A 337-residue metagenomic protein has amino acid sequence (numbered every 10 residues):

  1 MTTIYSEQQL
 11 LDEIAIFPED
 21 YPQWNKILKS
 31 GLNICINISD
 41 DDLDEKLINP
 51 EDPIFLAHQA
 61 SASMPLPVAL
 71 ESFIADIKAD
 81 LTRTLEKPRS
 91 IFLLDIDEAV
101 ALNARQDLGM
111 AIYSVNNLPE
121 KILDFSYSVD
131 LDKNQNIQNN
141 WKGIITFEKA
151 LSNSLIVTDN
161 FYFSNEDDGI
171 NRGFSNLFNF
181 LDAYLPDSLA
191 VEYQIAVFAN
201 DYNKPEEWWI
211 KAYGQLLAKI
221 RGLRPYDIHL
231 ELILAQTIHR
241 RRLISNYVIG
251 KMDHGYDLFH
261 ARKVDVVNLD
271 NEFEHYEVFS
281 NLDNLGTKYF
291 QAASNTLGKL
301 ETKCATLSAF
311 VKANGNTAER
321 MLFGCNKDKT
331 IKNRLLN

Functional and structural regions predicted by a protein language model:
M1-N134, K142-I145, D167, N171-N337: PLD/PLD-like phosphodiesterase catalytic module centered on the HKD motif
E148-S154: Secondary-structure "cap/kink" motif recognition
S154-I156, V248: Structural motif
I156-T158, L243: Structural motif
Y162-F163: Short acidic, Gly/Ser-rich segments with clustered Asp/Glu that frequently serve as metal-coordination loops in enzyme
